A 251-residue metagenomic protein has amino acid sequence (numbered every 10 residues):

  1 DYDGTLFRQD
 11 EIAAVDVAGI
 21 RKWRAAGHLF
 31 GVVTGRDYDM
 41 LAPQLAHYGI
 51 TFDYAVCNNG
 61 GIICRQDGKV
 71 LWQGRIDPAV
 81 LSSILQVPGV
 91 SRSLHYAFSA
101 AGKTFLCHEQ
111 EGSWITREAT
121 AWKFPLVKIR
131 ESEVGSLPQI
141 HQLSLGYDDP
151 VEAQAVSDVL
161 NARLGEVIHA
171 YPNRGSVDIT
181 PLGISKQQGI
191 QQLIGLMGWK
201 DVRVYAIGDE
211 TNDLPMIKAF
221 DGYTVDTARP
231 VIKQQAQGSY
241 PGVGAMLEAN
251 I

Functional and structural regions predicted by a protein language model:
D1-D10, V32, I217: Asp-based phosphoryl-transfer active-site loop
G4, R36, D209-E210: Active-site metal-binding loops of divalent metal-dependent hydrolases
A14-G112: Active-site phosphate-binding/coordination module
M40-P43, A155, G189, P215-M216 (+2 more regions): Phosphate- and divalent-cation-binding pockets in alpha/beta enzyme and binding domains that engage nucleotide-derived
Y48-T51, N59, R163-L164, K218-F220 (+1 more regions): Short, structured coil segments at secondary-structure junctions
V70, S113-W114, E118-K128, F220-G222 (+1 more regions): Active-site regions of enzymes building and remodeling cell-envelope glycoconjugates
R92-I207, T211-M216: Conserved acidic, metal-coordinating active-site core of Asp-based, Mg2+-dependent phosphoryl-transfer enzymes
I190, R203-P241: Acidic, Mg2+-coordinating phosphoryl-transfer loop and its flanking beta/alpha structural elements, shared across
